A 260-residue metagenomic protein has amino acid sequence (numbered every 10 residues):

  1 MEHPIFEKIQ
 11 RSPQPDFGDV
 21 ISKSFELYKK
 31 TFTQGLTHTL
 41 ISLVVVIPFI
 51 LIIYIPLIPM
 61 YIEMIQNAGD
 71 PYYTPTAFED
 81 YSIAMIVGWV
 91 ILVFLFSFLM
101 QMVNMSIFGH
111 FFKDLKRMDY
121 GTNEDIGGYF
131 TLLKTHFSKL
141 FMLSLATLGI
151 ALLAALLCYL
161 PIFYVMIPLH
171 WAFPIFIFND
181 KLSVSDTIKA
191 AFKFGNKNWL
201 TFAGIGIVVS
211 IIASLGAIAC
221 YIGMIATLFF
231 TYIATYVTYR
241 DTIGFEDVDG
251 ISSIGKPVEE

Functional and structural regions predicted by a protein language model:
M1-K23, I243-E260: Low-complexity, intrinsically disordered extramembrane tails and loops of integral membrane proteins
E2-K8, I86-Y120, A151-D186, A217-D249: Selective recognition of hydrophobic, aromatic-rich stretches within alpha-helical transmembrane segments of polytopic
F6-Y120: Short, small/hydrophobic-residue-rich motifs at membrane-helix boundaries and re-entrant hairpins of integral membrane
Q14-V45, N123-L153, H170-A217, E259-E260: Interfacial aromatic "cap" segments that immediately flank transmembrane helices in multipass membrane proteins
E26, V45-I58, A155-C158, I212-T227 (+1 more regions): Outer-membrane beta-barrel domain signature
Q66-Y81, V93, W171-F202, R240-E260: Alpha-helical transmembrane segments and their immediate juxtamembrane interface regions
P71-F78, G88-L95, S106, L132-H136 (+2 more regions): Phosphate-binding glycine-rich loops and adjacent basic patches that engage nucleotide phosphates, nucleic-acid
L145, P161, I251-S253: Extended, non-globular alpha-helical segments
